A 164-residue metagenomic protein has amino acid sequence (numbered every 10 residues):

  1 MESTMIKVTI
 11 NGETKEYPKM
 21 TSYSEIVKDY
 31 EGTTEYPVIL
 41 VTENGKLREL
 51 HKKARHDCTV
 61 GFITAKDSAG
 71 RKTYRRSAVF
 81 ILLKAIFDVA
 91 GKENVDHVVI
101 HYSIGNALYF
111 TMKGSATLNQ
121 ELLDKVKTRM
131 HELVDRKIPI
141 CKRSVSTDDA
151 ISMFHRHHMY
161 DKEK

Functional and structural regions predicted by a protein language model:
I10-G12, T42-G45, K113: Short strand-turn-strand beta-turns centered on an Asx-Gly dipeptide
N11-T21: Short, contiguous acidic and Ser/Thr-rich linear segments
T21-T33: Short amphipathic, charge-patterned alpha-helical segments
V27, R71-V89, I100-H101, G105: Active/ligand-binding-proximal structured segments within catalytic/core domains that scaffold catalytic residues
P37-K52: Short acidic beta-strand-loop surface patches of small beta-rich interaction domains
H56-V60: Loop/turn positions that initiate beta-strands
T64-A69: Short, charged beta-turn/beta-strand-edge "cap" motif at the junction between a beta-strand and an adjacent loop
I104, K113-K164: Non-catalytic interaction/regulatory segments
